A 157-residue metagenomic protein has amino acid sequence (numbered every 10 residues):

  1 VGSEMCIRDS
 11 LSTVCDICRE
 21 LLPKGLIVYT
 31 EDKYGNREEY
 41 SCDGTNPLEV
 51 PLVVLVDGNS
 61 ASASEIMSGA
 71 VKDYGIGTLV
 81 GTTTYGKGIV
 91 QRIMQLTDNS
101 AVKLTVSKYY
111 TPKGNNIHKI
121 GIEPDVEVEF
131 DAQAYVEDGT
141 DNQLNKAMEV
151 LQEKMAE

Functional and structural regions predicted by a protein language model:
V1-I7: Short, small-residue-biased leader/transition segments that mark boundaries at the very start of proteins
S3, V28-T30, P51-V56, T78-G81 (+2 more regions): Structural recognition of the beta-strand scaffold that forms the well-ordered cores of secreted hydrolase catalytic
I7-D16, P23, K113-K119, E127 (+1 more regions): Intrinsically disordered, Ser/Thr/Pro/Gly-rich linkers and terminal tails that flank and connect PDZ domains
S10-S62, I89-Q95, Y110: Gly/Ser/Thr-rich loop/hinge elements
Y74-K87: Short, well-structured beta-strand/strand-turn elements
Q91-M94, V102-A134: Conserved P-loop NTPase
